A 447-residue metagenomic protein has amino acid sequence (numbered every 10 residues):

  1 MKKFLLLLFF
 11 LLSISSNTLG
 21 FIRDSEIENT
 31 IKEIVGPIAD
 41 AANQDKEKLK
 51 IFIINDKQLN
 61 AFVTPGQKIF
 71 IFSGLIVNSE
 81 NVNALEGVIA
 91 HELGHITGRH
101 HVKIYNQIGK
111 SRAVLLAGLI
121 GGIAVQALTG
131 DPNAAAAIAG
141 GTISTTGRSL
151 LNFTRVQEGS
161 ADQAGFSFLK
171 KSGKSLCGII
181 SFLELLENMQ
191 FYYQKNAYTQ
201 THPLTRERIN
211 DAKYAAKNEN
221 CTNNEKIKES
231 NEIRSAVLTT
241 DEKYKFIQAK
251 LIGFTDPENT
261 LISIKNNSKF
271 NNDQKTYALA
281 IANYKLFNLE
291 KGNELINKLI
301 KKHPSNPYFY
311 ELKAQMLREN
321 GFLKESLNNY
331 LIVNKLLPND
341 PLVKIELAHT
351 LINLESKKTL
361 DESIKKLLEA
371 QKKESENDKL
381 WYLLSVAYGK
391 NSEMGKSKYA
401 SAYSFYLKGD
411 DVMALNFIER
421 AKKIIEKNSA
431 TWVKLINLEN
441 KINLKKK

Functional and structural regions predicted by a protein language model:
I22-S25, N29, I51, S149 (+3 more regions): Extracytoplasmic and endomembrane cell-envelope/extracellular-matrix remodeling and assembly machinery
L93-K110, L128: Catalytic Zn2+-binding segment of zinc metalloproteases
K298-L299, I332-V333, E369-A370, S404 (+1 more regions): Canonical positions in the second alpha-helix
P307, E311-G321, N328-G395: Alpha-helical adaptor scaffolds
S401, L407-K447: Terminal, low-structured helical/coil segments at or just beyond the last alpha-helical repeat
